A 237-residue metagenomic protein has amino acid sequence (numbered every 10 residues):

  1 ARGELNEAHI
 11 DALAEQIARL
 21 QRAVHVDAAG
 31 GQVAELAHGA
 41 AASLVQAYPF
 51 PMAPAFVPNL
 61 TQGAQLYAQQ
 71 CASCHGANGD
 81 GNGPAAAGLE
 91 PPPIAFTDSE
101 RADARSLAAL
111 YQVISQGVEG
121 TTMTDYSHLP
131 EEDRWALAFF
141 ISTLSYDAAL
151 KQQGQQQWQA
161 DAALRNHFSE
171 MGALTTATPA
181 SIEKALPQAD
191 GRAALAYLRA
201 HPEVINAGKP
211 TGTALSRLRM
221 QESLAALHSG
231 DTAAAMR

Functional and structural regions predicted by a protein language model:
A1-A18, A23-V26, V204-G208: Short, solvent-exposed, charged loop/turn and helix-capping segments that join or cap alpha-helices on peripheral
R2-G3, S73-G81, T97-E100, S115-Q116 (+3 more regions): Detector for the c-type heme attachment site
A12-L13, L20-Q32, I94, V113-L144 (+1 more regions): Axial heme c-ligation environment in periplasmic c-type cytochrome domains
A12-R19, L36-S43, A163, L215 (+1 more regions): Charged, amphipathic alpha-helical oligomerization/scaffolding segments
L20-A37, M220-A235: Amphipathic, charged alpha-helical scaffolds that flank and support histidine-based chemistry in signaling
A23, A29-L60, A72-I94: Accessory recognition modules or surfaces
Q46-A64, A68-Q69, A77, T124-A235: Flexible coil segments in periplasmic/lumen-exposed cytochrome c-class electron-transfer proteins
D80-A109, Q159: Gly/Gly-Pro-rich "capping" loops immediately C-terminal to redox-active cysteine motifs in periplasmic/lumenal
